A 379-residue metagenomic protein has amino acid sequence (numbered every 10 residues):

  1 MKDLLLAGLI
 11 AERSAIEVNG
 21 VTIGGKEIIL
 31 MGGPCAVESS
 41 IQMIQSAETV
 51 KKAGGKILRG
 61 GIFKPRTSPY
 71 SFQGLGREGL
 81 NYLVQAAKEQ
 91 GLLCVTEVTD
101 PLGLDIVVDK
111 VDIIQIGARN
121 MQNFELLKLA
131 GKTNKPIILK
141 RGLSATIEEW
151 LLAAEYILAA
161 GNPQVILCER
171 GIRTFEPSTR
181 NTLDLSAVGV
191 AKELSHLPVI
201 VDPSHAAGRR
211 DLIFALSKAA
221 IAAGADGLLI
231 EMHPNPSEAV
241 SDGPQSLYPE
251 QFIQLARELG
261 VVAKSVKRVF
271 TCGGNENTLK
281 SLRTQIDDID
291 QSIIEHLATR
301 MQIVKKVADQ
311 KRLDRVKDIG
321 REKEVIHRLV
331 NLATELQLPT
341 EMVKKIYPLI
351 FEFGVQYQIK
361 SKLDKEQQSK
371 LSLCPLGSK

Functional and structural regions predicted by a protein language model:
M1-M31, Q254-R257, K264-K267, C374-L376: N-terminal amphipathic alpha-helix/helix-capping segment at the start of soluble metabolic enzymes
I28-P34, K56-G60, C94-T96, I114-I116 (+4 more regions): Hydrophobic faces of well-ordered beta-strands that scaffold small-molecule active sites in alpha/beta enzyme cores
I28-Q45, P69-Q73, L93-E97, A118 (+4 more regions): Active-site mouth loops of central-metabolism enzymes
R59-E78, H233-G243, V307-K317: Glycine-rich, proline-tolerant flexible connector loops at the mouths of alpha/beta enzymes
F72-T96, A130-P136, L185-V199, Q245-V266 (+1 more regions): Alpha-helix-loop-beta-strand connector modules within alpha/beta enzyme cores
L75, G91-D100, D112-N123, P136-I147 (+2 more regions): Catalytic beta/alpha-barrel core
T133-Q251, K267: Catalytic alpha/beta core domains of metabolic enzymes, predominantly
V266-K379: Domain-level signature for soluble enzymes in the chorismate/prephenate branch of the shikimate pathway
